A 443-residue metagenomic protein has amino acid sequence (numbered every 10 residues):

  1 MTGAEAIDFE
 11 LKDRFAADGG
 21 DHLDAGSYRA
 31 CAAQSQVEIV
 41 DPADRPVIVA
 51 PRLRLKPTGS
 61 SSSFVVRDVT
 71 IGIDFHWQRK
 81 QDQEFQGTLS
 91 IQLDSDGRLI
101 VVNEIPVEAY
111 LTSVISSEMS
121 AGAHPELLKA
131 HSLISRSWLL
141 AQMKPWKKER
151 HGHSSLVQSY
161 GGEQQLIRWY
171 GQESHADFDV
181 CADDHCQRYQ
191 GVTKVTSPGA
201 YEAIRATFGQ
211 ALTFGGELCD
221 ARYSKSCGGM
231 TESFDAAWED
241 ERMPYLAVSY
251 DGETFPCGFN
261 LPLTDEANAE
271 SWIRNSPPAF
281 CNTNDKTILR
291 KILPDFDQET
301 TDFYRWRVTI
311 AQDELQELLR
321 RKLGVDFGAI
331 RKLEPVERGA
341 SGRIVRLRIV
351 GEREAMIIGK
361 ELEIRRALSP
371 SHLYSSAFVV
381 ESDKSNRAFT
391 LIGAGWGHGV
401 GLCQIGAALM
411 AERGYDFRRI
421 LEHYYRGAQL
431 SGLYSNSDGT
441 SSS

Functional and structural regions predicted by a protein language model:
M1-S443: Conserved, single-site charged/polar hotspot
